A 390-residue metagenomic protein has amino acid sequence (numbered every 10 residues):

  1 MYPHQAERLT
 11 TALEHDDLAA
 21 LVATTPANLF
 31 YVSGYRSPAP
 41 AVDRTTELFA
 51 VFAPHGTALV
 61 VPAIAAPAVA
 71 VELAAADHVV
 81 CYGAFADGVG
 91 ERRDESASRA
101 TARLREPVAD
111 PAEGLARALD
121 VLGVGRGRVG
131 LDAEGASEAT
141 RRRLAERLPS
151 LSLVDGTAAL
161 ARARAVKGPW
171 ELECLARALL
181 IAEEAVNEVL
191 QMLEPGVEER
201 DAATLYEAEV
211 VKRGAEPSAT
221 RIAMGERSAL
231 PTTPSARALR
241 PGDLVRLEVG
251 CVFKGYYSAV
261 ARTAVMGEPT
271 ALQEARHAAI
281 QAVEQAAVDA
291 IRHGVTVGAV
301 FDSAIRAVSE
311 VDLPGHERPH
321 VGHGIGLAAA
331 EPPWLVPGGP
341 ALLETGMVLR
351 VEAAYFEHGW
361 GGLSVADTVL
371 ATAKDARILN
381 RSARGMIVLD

Functional and structural regions predicted by a protein language model:
M1-D390: Active-site neighborhoods and metal-handling regions in enzymes and metal-associated proteins
